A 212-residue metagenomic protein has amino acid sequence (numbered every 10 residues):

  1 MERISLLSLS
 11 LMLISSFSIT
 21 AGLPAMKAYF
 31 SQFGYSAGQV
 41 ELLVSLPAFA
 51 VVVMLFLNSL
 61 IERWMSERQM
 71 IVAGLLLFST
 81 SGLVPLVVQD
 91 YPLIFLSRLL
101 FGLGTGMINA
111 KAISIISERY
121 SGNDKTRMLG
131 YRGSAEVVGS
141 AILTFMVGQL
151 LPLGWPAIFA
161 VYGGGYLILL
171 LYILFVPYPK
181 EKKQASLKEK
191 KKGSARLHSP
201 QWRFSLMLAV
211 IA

Functional and structural regions predicted by a protein language model:
L7-S31, A37, N58: Extracytoplasmic
F17, P47-F56, S140-A141: Residue-level signature of mid-helix packing/kink "hotspots" within the transmembrane helices of 12-pass Major
M26-K27, S31, I61-E62, M146-L153: Interfacial helix-cap and linker-helix signal at transmembrane-aqueous boundaries of multi-pass secondary transporters
Y35-V44, L129: Juxtamembrane helix-start elements in MFS-like secondary transporters
V53-Y91: Conserved MFS/SLC helix-loop-helix module at the cytosolic interface between two early adjacent transmembrane helices
Y91, S97-A135: Cytoplasmic helix-loop-helix junction between adjacent transmembrane helices in 12-TM secondary transporters
Y131-P177: Helix-loop-helix hairpin linking two adjacent transmembrane segments in secondary transporters
P177-S205: Juxtamembrane intracellular "pre-TM" segments in multi-pass secondary transporters
